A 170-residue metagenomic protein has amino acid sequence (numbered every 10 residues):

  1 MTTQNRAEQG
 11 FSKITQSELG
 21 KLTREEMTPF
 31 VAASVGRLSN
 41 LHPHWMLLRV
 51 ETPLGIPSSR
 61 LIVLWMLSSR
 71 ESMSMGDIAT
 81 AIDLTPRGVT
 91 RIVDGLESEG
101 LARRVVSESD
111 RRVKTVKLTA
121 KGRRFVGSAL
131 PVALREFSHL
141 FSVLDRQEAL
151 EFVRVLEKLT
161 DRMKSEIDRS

Functional and structural regions predicted by a protein language model:
M1-L54: N-terminal leader segment of winged-helix/HTH proteins
T3-K13, D94-R154: Charged, amphipathic alpha-helical coiled-coil/dimerization segments
E26, P43-G88, E99, D168-S170: N-terminal helix-turn-helix DNA-binding core of bacterial DNA-binding proteins
G36-N40, W65-S69, L130, E157: Short, locally clustered residues in the helix-turn-helix/winged-helix DNA-binding domain
S39, V126, T160-K164: A structural signal for well-ordered alpha-helices, especially hydrophobic packing surfaces of coiled-coils
E148-S170: Exposed, interaction-prone assembly regions rather than primary DNA-binding/catalytic cores
